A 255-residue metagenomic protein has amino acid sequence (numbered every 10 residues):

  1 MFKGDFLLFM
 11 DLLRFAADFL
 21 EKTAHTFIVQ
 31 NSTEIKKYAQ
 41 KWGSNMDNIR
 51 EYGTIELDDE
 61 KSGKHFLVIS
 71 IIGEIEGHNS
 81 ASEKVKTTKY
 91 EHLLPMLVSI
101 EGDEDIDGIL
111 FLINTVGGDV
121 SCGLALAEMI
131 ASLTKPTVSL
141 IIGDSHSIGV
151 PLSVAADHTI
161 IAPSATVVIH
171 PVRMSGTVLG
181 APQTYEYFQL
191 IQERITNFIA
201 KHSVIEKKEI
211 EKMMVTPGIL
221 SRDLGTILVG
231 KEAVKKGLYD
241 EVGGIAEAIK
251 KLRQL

Functional and structural regions predicted by a protein language model:
F2-L140, D144-V150, A155-H170, M174-L255: N-terminal organellar transit peptides
